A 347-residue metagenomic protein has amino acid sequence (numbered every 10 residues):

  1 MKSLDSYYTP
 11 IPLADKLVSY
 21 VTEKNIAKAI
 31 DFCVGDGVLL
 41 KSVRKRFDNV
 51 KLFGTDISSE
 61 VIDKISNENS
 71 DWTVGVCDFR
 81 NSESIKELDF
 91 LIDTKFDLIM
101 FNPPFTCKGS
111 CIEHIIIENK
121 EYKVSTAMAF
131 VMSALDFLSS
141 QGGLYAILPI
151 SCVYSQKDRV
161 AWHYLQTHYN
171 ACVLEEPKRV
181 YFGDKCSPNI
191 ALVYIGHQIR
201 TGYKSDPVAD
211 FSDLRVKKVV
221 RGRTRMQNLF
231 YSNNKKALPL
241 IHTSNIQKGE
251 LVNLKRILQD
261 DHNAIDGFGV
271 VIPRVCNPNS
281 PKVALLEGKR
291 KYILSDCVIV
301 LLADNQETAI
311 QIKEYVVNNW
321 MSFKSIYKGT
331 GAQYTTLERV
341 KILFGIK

Functional and structural regions predicted by a protein language model:
M1-K24: S-adenosyl-L-methionine
L17-Y20, A29-S42, S58, D78-N81 (+3 more regions): Conserved proline-anchored active-site loop of SAM-dependent methyltransferases that bridges a beta-strand
K51-D56: Conserved SAM-binding motif I beta-strand of class I
I65-S66: Conserved SAM-binding loop
S70-L88: S-adenosyl-L-methionine
K123-K178, L192: Conserved Class I SAM-dependent methyltransferase catalytic core
L138, D213-K347: Polybasic, glycine- and aromatic-enriched phosphate-binding surface used to engage nucleic acids
N189-R200: Core SAM-dependent methyltransferase catalytic element
